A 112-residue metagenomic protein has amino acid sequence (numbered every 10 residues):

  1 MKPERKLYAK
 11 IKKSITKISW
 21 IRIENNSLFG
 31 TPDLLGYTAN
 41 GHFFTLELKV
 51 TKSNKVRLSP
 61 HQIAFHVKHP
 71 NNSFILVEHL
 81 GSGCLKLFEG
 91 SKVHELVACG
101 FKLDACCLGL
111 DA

Functional and structural regions predicted by a protein language model:
M1-N25, A39: Acidic-basic catalytic patches of nuclease active cores, encompassing PD-(D/E)XK and other metal-cofactor nuclease
R22, E47, I75-V77: Structural signal for conserved beta-strand scaffold positions within catalytic alpha/beta enzyme cores
G30: Beta-rich catalytic cores
L34-G36, H42-K52: Conserved catalytic cores of phosphodiester-cleaving nucleases, focusing on short active-site segments
A39-G41, L80-G81: Short strand-connecting beta-turns/loops that link adjacent beta-strands
T51-P70: Mg2+/Mn2+-dependent nuclease catalytic core
V67-K92: Nucleic-acid nuclease catalytic cores
L85-A112: Intrinsically disordered, low-complexity terminal regions enriched in charged/polar residues
